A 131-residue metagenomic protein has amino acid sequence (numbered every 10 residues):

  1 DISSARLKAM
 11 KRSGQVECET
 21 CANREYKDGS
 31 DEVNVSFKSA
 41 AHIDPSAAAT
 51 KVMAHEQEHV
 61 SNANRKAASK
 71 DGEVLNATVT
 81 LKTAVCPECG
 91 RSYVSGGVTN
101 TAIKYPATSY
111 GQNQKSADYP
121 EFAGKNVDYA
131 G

Functional and structural regions predicted by a protein language model:
D1-G131: Type III/flagellar secretion export determinants
